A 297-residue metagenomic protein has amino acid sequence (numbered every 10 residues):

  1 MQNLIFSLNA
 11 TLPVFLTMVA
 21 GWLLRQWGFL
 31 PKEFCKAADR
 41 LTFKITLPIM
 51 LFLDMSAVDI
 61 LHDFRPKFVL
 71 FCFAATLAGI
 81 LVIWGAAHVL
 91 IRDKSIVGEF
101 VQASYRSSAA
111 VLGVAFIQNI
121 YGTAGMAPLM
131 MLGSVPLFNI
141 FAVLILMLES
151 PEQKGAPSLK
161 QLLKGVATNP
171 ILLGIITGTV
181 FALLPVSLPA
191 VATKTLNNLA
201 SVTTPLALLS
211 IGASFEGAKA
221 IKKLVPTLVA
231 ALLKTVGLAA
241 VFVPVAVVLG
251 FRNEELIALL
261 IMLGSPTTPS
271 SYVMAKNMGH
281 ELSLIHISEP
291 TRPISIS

Functional and structural regions predicted by a protein language model:
M1-H88, I145-N253: Structural signature of multi-pass alpha-helical membrane transport proteins
E33-D39, R65-L70, R92-R106, T123-G133 (+6 more regions): The feature identifies polytopic integral membrane transport proteins across all domains of life
L53-D59, V101, V111-Y121, P128-L129 (+2 more regions): Generic transmembrane alpha-helix signature in multi-pass membrane proteins, especially transporters/channels
L77-L81, R106-F116, V135-I140, L144 (+1 more regions): Mid-bilayer segments of alpha-helical transmembrane spans in multi-pass integral membrane proteins that mediate
G113-L159: Hydrophobic alpha-helical segments and helix pairs
T204, T267, T291-R292: Ser/Thr-centric signal marking residues that sit in or immediately flank functional binding/regulatory motifs
H286, P290-S297: Single conserved hydrophobic/aromatic residue that forms the stacking wall/gate of nucleotide- or nucleobase-binding
